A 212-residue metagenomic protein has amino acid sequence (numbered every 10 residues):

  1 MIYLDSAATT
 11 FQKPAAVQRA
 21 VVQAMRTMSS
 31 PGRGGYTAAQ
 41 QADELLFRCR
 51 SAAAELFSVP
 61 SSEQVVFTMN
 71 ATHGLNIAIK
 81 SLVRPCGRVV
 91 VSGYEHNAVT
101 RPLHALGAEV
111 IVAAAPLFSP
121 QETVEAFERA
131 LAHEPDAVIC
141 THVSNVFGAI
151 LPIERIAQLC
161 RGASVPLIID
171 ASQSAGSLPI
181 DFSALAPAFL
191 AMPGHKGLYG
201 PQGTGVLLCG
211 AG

Functional and structural regions predicted by a protein language model:
M1-G212: Pyridoxal 5′-phosphate
